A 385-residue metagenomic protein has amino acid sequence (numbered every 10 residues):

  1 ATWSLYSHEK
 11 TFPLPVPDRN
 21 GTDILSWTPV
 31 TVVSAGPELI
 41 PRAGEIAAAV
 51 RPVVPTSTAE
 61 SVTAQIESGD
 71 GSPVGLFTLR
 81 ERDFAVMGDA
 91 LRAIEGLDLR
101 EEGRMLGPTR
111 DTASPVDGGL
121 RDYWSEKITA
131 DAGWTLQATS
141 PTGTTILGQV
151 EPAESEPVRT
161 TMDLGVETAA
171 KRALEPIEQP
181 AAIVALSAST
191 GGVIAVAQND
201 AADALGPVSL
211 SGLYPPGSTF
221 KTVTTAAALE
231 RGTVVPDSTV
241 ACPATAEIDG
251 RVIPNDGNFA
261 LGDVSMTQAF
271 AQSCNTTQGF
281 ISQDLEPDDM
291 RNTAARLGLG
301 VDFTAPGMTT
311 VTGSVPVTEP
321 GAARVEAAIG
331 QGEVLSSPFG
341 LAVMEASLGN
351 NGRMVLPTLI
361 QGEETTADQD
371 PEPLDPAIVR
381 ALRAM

Functional and structural regions predicted by a protein language model:
A1-D18, T22-S155, T160: Small/polar-residue-rich segments within soluble enzyme cores
T2-K10, P17, S26-A35, L39-G44 (+5 more regions): Short pre-catalytic segments that frame enzyme active sites
D18-G21, V116, A170, G191 (+2 more regions): Buried hydrophobic packing residues in well-ordered domains
I40, G44, R110, L164 (+3 more regions): Electropositive phosphate-/nucleotide-binding environments in soluble metabolic enzymes
A90-I94, V116, A170-I177, L359-I360: Alpha-helix C-terminal capping segments
A181-G212, A227-M385: Beta-lactam-recognizing serine transpeptidase/beta-lactamase-like catalytic domain environment
